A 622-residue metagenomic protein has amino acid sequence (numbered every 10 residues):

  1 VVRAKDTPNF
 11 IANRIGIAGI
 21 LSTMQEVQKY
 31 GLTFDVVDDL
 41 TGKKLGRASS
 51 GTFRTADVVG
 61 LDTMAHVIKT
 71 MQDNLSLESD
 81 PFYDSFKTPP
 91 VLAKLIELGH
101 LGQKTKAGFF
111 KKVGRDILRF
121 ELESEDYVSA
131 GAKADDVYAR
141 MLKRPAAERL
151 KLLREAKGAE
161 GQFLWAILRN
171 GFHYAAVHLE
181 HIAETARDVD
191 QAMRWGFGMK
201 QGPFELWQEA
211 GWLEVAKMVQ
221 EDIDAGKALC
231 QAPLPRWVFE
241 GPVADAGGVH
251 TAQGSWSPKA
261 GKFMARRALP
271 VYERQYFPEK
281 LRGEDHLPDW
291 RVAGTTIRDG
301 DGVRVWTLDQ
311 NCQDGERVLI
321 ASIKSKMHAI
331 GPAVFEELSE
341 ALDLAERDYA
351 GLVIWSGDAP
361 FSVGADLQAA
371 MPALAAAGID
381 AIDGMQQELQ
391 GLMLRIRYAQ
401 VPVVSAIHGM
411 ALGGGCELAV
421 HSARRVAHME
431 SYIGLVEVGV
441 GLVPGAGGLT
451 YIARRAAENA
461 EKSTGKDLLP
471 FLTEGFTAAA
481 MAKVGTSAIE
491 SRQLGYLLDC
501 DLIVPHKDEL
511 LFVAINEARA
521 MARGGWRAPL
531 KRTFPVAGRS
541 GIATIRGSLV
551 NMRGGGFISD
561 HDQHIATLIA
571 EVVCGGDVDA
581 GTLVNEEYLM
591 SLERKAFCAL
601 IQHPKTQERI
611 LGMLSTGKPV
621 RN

Functional and structural regions predicted by a protein language model:
V1-L352, S356-A359, D366-E388, L394-V401 (+5 more regions): N-terminal glycine-rich phosphate-binding loop for ADP-containing cofactors
C416: Short glycine/serine-rich donor-binding loops of glycosyltransferases
